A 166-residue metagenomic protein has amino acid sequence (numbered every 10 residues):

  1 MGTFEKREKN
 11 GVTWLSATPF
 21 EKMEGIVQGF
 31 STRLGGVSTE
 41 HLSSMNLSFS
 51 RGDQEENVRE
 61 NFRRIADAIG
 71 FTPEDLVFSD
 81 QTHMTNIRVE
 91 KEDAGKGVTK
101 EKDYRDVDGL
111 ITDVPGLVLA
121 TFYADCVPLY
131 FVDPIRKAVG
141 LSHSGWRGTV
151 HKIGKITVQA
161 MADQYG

Functional and structural regions predicted by a protein language model:
M1-G166: Active-site microenvironment for binding and transforming phosphate-containing groups
